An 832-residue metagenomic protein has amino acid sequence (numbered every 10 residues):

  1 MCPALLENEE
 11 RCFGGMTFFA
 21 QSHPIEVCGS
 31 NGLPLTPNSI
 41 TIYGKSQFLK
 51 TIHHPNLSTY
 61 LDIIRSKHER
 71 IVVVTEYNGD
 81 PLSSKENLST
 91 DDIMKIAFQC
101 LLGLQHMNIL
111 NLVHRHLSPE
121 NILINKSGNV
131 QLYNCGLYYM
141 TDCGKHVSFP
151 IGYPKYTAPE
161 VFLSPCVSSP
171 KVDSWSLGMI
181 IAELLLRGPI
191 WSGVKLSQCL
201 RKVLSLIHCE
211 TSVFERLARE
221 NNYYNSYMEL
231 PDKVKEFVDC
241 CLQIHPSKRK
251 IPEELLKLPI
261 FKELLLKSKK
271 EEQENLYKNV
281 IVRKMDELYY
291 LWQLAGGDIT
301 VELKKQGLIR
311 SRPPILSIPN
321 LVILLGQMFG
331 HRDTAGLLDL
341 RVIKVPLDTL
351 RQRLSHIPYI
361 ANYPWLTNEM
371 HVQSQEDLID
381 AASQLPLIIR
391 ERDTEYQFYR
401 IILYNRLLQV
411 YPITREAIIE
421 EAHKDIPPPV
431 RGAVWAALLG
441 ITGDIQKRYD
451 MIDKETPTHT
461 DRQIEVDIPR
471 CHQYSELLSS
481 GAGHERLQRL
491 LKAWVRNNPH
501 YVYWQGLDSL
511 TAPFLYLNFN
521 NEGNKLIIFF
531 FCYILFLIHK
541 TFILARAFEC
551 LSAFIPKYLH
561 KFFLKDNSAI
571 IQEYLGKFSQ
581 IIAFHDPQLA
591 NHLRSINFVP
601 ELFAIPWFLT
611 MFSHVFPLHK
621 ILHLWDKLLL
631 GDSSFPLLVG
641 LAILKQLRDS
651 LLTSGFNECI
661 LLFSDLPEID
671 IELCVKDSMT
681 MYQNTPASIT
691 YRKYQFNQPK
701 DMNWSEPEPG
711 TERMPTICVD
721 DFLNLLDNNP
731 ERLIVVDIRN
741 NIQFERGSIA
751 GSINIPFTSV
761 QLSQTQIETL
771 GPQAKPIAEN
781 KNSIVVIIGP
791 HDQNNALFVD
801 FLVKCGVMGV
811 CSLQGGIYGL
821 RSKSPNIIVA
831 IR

Functional and structural regions predicted by a protein language model:
T59-E69: Short beta-strand micro-motifs within the conserved protein kinase catalytic domain, predominantly in the N-lobe
K67-E76, S83: A conserved loop-to-beta-strand element in the N-lobe of protein kinase catalytic cores that borders the ATP-binding
I96-A97: Activation segment signature within eukaryotic-like protein kinase domains
N108-N125: Catalytic-loop of the protein kinase fold
E120-K155: Activation segment/activation loop of eukaryotic-type protein kinase catalytic domains
K195-L196, F214-V495, D727: N-terminal transition regions in large eukaryotic proteins
E369, E376-E658, D665: Internal, helix-rich recognition cores of eukaryotic regulatory domains
K700-T716, N741-R832: Rhodanese-like catalytic fold shared by cysteine-dependent sulfurtransferases and DSP/PTP-type phosphatases
